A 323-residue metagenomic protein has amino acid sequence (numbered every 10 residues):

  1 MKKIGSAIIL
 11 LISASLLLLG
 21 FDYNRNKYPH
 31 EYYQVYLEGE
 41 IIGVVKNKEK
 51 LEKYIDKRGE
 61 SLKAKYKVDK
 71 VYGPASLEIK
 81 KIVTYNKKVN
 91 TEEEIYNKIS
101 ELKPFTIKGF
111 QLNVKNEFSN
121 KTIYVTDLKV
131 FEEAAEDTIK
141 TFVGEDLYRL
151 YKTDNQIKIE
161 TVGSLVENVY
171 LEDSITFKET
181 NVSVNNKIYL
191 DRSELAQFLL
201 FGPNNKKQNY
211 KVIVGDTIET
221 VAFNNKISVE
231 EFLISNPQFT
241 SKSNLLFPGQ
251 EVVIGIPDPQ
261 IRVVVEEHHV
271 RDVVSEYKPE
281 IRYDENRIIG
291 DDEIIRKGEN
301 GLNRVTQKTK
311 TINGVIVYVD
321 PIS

Functional and structural regions predicted by a protein language model:
K2-S323: Membrane-proximal envelope biogenesis segments
